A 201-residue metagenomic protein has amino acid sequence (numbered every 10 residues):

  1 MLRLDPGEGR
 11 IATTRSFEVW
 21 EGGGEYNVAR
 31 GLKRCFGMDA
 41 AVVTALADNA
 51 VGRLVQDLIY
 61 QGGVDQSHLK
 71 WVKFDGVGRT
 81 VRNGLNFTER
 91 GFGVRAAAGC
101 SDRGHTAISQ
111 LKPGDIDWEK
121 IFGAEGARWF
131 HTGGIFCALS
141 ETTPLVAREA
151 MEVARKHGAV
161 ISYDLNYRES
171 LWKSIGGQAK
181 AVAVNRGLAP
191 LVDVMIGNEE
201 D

Functional and structural regions predicted by a protein language model:
M1-I11: Positively charged, low-complexity intrinsically disordered leader regions
A12-G22: Short pre-catalytic strand/loop immediately N-terminal to key active-site residues, enriched for Gly-Thr
W20, N27-A41, Q61: Alpha-helix C-terminal capping segments
W20-N27, P113, K180: Short secondary-structure boundary/capping elements
G37, A41-T44, I161-L165: Short beta-strand segments at enzyme active-site cores
D39-G134: Conserved N-terminal subdomain of the carbohydrate kinase-like
W129-D201: Conserved beta-alpha-beta core of the PfkB/ribokinase-like small-molecule kinase fold
